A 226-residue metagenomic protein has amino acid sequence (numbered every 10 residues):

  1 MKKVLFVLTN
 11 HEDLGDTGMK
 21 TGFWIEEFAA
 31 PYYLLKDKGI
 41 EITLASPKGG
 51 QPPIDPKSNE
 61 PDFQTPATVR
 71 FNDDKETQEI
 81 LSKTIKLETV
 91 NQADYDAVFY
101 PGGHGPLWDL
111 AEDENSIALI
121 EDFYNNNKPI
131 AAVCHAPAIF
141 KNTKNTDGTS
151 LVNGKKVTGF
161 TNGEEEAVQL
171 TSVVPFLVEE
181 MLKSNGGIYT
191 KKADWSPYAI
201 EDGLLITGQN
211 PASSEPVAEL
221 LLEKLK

Functional and structural regions predicted by a protein language model:
M1-N126, A138-K226: Extended, subdomain-level signal for the structured scaffold at the beginning of enzyme domains
I130-A131: Conserved, well-structured core segments that form or line functional sites
C134: Alpha-helical segment proximal to the catalytic Tyr-Lys
